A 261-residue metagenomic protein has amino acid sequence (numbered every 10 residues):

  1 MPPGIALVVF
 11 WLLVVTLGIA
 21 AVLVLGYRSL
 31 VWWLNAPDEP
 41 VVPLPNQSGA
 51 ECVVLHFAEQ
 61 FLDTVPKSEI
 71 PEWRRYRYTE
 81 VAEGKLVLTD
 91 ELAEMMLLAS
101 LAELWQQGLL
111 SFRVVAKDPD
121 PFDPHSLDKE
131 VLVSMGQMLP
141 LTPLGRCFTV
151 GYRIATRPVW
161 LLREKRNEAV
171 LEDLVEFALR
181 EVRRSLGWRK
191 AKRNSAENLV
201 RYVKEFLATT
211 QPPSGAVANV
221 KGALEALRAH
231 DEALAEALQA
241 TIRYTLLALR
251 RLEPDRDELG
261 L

Functional and structural regions predicted by a protein language model:
M1-V15: Feature marks short, highly hydrophobic, charge-poor N-terminal signal-anchor/signal peptide-like helices that anchor
L13-L23: Core hydrophobic alpha-helical transmembrane segments of single-pass membrane proteins
L23-L199, P254-D257: Short, amphipathic alpha-helical interface elements at domain boundaries that mediate macromolecular binding
F177, E181-L261: Short hydrophobic helical membrane-anchoring segments positioned at the boundary with long low-complexity
